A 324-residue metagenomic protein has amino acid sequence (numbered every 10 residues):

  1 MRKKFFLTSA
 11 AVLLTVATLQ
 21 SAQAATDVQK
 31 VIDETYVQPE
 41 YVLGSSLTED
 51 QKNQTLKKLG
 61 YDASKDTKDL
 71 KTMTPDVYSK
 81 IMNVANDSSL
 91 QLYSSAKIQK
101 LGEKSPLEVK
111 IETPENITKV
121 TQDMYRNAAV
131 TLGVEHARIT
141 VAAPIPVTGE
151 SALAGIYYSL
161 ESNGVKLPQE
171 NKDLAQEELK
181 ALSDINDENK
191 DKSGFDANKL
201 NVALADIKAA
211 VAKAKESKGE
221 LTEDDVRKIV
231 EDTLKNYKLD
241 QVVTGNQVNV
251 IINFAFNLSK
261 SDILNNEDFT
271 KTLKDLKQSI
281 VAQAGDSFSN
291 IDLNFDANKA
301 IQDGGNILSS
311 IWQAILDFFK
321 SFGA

Functional and structural regions predicted by a protein language model:
M1-F5: Positively charged n-region of N-terminal signal peptides that target proteins for export
S9-A17: Bacterial N-terminal signal peptides
T18-I32: Sec-dependent signal peptide cleavage junction
Q29-G102: Extracytoplasmic strand-loop-helix segments at the start of, or within, the mature domains of secreted/periplasmic
P39-L43, V109-N116, I139-P146, K190-S193 (+3 more regions): Second-shell loop/turn segments in exported
S79-V134: Signal peptide-directed extracytoplasmic domains
V130, E135-Q241: Soluble oligomerization/assembly scaffold segments of membrane-associated complexes
E231-A324: Charged, long alpha-helical assembly modules
